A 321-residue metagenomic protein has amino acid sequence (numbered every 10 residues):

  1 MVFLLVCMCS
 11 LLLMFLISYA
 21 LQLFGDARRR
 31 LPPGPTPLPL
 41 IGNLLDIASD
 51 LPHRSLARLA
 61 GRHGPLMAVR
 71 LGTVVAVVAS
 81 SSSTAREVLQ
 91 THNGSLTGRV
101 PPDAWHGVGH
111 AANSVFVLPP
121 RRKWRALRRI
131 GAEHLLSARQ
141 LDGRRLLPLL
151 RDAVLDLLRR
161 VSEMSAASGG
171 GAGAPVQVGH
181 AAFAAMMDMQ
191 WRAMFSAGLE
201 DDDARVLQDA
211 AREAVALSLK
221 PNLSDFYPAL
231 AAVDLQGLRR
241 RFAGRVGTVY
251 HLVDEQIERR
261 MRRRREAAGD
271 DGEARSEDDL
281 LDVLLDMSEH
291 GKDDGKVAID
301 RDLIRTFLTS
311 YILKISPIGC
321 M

Functional and structural regions predicted by a protein language model:
M1-A27, D188: Terminal signal-anchor or tail-anchor transmembrane helices that tether membrane-associated enzymes to cellular
S10-L12, E133, S137-A138, H290-G291: A short, flexible beta-alpha/helix-coil linker loop
L23-F24, A138, A197-D201: Membrane-interface elements of multi-pass transporters and channels
F24, I41, A48, A268-G269 (+1 more regions): Intrinsically disordered, low-complexity peptide-like regions
A27-I47, H53-R145, L149, A182 (+2 more regions): Cytochrome P450 substrate-recognition site 1
R99-V108, G143-M321: Cytochrome P450 heme-thiolate monooxygenase catalytic core
